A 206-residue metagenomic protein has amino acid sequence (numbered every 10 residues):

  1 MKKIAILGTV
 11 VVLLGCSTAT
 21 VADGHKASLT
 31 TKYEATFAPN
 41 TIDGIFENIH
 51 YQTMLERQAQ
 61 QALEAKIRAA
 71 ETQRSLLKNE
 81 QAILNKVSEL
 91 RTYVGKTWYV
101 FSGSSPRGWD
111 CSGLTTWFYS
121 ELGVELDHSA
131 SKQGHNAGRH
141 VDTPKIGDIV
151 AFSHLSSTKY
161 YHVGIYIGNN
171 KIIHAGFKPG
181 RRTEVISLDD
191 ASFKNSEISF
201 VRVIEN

Functional and structural regions predicted by a protein language model:
I4-G8, L13-H50, H140, Y161 (+1 more regions): Aromatic- and glycine-rich peptidoglycan recognition patches
P39, G44-R68, K78-N79: Primarily N-terminal secretory
I67-L90: N-terminal hydrophobic or amphipathic helices/low-complexity stretches enriched in small/hydrophobic/Pro/Gly
E71-L77, T97-P106, S153: Second-shell loop/turn segments in exported
G95-I146: Catalytic cysteine-centered active-site loop
D127, T158-Y161: Short, surface-exposed coil-to-beta transition loops
H154-L155, A191: Short Gly/Pro-enriched turn/cap motifs at secondary-structure boundaries
